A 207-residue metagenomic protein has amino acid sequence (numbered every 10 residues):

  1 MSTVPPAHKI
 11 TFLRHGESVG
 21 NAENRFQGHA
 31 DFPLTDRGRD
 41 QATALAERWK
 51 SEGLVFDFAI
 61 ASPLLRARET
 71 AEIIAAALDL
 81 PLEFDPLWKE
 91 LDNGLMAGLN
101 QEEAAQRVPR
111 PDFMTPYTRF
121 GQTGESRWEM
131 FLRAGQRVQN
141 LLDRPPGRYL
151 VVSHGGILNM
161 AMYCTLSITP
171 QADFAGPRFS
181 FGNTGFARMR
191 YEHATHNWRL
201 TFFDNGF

Functional and structural regions predicted by a protein language model:
V4-T11, F58: Extreme N-terminal starter segment of soluble prokaryotic enzymes
I10, G147-G156: Generic beta-sheet signal
R14-P81: Active-site-proximal alpha-helix that buttresses catalytic centers in soluble enzyme cores
E52-L87, P109, R188-F207: Conserved histidine-centered catalytic loops in small-molecule metabolism enzymes
E52-V55, L141-G147: Glycine-rich phosphate-binding loop signature in dinucleotide/nucleotide-binding domains
A61-S62, L132, V152-S153: Short beta-strand scaffold positions
A76-Q136, R190: Phosphate-handling substructures
T169-N197: Domain-level recognition of soluble alpha/beta enzyme cores, biased toward histidine phosphatases/phosphomutases
